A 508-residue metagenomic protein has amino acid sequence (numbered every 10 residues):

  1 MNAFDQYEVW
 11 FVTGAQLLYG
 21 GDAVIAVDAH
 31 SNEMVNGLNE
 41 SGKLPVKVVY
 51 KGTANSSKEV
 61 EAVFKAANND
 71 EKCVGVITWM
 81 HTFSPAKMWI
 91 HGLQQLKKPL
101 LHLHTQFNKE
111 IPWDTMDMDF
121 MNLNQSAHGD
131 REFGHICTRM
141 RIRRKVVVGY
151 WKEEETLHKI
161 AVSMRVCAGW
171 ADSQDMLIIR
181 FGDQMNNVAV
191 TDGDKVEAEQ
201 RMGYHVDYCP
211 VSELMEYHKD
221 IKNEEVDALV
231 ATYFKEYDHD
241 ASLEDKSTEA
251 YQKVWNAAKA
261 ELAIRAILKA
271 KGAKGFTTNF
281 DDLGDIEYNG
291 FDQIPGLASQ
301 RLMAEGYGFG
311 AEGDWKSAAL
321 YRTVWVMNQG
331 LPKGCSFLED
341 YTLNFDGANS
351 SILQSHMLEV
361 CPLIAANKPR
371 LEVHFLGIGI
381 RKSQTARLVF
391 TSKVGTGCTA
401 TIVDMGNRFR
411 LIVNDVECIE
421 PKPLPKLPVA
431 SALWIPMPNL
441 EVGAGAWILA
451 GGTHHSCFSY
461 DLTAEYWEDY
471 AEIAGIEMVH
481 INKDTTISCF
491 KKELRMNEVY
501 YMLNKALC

Functional and structural regions predicted by a protein language model:
A3-A26, D175-Q184: Short beta-strand segments enriched in small/hydrophobic residues
I25-S41: Short catalytic helix/loop segments, enriched in acidic residues and glycine and frequently bearing histidine
P45-V48, H104, K109-E244: Cap/lid and interdomain-hinge subdomains that line or gate substrate/regulatory clefts in soluble alpha/beta enzymes
G52-A66, H158: Structural motif
V60-C73, I90-G92, E261-A270: Short, well-structured alpha-helical segments in soluble
A231-T232, E236-G330: Long, internal scaffold/assembly segments composed of regular secondary structure
Q300-S431: C-terminal catalytic subdomain
G379-C508: Extended hydrophobic packing segments that form well-structured cores
